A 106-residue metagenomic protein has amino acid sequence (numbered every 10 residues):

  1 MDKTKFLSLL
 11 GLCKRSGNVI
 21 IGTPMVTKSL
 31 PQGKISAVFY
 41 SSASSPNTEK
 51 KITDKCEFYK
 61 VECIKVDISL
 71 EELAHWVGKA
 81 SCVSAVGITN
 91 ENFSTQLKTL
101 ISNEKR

Functional and structural regions predicted by a protein language model:
M1-K3: Conserved catalytic alpha/beta core of Sir2/sirtuin-type deacylases, generalized to analogous enzyme cores that bind
K5-Y40: N-terminal first-folded block
S16-G17, I35-A37, Y59-C63, S84: Short active-site oxyanion
P24, A43-S44, I68-E71: Short, ordered loop/turn segments at secondary-structure junctions
T27, S45-P46, N92-S94: Glycine-rich nucleotide phosphate-binding loop and flanking beta-alpha elements of Rossmann-like dinucleotide-binding
P31, I35-K55, K60: N-terminal positively charged helical leader segments and presequences
I52-C82: Mid-chain, well-packed structural core segment of small domains
A74-R106: C-terminal structural segments of small proteins and small subunits
